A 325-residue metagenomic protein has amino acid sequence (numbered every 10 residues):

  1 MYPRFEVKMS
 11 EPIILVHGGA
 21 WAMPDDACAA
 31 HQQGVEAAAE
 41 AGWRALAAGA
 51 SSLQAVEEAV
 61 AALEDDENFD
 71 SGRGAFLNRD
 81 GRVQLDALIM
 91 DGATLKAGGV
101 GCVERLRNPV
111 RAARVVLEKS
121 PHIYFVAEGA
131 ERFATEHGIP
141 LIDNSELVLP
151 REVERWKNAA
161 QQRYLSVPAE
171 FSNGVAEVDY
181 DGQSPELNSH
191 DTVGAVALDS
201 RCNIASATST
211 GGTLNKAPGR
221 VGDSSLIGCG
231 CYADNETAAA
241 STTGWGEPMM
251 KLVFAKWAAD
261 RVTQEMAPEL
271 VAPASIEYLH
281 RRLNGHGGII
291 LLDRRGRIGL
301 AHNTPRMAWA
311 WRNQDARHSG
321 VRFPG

Functional and structural regions predicted by a protein language model:
F5-G325: Alpha/propeptide regions of enzymes that mature by internal proteolysis
